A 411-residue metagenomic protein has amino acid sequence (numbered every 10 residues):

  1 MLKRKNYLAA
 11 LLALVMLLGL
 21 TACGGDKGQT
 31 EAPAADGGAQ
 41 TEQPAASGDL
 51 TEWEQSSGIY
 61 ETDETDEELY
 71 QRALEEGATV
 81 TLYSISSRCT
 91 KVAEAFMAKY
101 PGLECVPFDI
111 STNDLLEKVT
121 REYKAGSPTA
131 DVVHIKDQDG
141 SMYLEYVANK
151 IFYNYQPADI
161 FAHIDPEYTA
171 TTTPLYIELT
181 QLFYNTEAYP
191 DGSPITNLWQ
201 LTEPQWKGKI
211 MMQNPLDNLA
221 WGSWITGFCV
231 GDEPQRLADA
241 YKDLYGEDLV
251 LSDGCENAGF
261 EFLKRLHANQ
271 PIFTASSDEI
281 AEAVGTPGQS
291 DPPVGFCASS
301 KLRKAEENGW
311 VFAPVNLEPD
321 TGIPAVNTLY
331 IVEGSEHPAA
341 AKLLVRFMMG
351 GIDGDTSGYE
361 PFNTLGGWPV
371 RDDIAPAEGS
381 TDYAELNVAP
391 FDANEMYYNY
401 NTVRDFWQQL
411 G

Functional and structural regions predicted by a protein language model:
L18-A22: C-terminal motif of bacterial Sec signal peptides marking the signal peptidase cleavage site
G24-K27: Bacterial signal peptide processing site
Q43-S47, D63-E75, I85-E104, E306 (+1 more regions): Short, polar/charged alpha-helical segment
A45-Q55, E385-G411: Conserved C-terminal helix/tail region of periplasmic/extracytoplasmic solute-binding proteins
T81-E94, V106-T120, P128-G285: Extracytoplasmic ligand-binding site segments that recognize negatively charged/polar headgroups
G140-E145, P292-V311: A ligand-binding cleft/hinge motif common to bilobed small-molecule-binding domains
A162-P166, I177-T180, F262-L266, N308-Y330: Periplasmic-binding protein-like
G322-E395: Mature extracytoplasmic/periplasmic domains
